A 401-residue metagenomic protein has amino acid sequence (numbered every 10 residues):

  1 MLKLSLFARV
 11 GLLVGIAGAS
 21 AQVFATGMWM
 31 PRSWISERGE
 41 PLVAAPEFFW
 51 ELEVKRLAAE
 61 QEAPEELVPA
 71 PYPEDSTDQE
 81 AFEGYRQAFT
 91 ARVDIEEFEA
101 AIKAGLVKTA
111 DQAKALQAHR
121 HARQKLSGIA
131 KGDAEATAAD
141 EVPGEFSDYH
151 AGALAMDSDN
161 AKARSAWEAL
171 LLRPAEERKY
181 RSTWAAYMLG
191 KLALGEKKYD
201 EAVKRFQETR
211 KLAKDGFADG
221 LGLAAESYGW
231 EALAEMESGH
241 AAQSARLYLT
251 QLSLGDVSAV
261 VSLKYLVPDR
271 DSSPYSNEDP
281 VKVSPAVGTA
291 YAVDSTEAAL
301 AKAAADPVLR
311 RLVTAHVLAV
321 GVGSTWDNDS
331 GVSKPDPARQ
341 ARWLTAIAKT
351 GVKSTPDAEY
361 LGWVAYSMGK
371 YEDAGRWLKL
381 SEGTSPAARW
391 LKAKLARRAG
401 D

Functional and structural regions predicted by a protein language model:
M1-G11: Bacterial N-terminal signal peptides that target proteins for export
L13-V14, T137: Homeobox/homeodomain signature
Q22-A169, P174, R178-M188, E201-D401: Extracytoplasmic/secretory-pathway proteins
K191, G195-E196: Amphipathic, heptad-repeat-like alpha-helical segments
